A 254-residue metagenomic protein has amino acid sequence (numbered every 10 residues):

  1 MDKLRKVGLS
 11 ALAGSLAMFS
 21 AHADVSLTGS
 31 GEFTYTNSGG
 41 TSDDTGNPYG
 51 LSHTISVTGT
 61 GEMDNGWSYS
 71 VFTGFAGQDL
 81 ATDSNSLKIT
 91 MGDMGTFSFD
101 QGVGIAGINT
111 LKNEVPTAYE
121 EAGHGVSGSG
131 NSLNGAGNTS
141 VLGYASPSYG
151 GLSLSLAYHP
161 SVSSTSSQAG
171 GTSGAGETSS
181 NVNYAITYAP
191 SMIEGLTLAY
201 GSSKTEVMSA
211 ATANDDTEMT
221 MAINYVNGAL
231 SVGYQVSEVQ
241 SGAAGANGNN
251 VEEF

Functional and structural regions predicted by a protein language model:
M1-F254: Outer-membrane beta-barrel proteins
